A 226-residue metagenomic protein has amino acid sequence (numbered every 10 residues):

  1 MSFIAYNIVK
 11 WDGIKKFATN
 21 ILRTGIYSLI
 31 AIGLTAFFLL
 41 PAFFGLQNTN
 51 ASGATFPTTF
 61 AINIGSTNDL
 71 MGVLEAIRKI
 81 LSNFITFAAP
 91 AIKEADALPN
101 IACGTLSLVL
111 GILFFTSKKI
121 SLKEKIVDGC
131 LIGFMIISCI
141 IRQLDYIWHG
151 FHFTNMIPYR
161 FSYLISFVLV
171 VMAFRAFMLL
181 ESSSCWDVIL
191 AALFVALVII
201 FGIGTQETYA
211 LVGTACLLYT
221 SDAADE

Functional and structural regions predicted by a protein language model:
M1-A31, A42: Perimembrane helix-loop-helix junctions
S2, L108, S162-V170, A215-L218: Hydrophobic core segments of transmembrane alpha-helices in multi-pass, intramembrane catalytic enzymes
Y6-T19, W148, F167-A192, S221: Membrane-interface junctions at the ends of membrane-embedded or membrane-associated helices
L22-R23, S28-V127, F134, I141-H149 (+2 more regions): Periplasmic/ER-lumenal interhelical loops and adjacent helix-loop junctions in multi-pass membrane proteins
S107-G111, V170, F194-I199: Hydrophobic, membrane-inserted alpha-helices
V127-M135, I189-A196: Central hydrophobic cores of alpha-helical transmembrane segments in multi-pass integral membrane proteins
L193-G202, C216-L218: Hydrophobic core of alpha-helical transmembrane segments in multi-pass integral membrane proteins
Y219-E226: Conserved small/polar residues in nucleotide/adenosyl-binding loops
